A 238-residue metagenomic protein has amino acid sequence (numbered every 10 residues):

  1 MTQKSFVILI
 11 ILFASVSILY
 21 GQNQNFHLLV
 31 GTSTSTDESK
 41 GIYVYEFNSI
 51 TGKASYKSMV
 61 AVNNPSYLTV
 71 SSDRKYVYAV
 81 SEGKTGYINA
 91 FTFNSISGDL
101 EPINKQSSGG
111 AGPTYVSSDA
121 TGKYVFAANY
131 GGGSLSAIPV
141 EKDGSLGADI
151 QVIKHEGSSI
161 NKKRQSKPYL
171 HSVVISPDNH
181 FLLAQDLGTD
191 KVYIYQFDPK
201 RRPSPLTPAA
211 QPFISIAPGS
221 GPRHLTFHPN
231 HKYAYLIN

Functional and structural regions predicted by a protein language model:
M1-N25: Bacterial Sec-dependent N-terminal signal peptides
Q22-N48: An edge-strand/N-cap motif at the start of beta-rich repeat modules
S33-S35, E82-K84, Y130-G132, V140 (+3 more regions): Short loop/turn segments immediately following the C-termini of beta-strands
E38, V62-S72, G109-A120, E156-N179 (+1 more regions): Beta-rich, blade/repeat-based domains predominating in secreted/periplasmic proteins but also intracellular
E46-G52, F91-D99, I138-G147, Y195-P205: Short loop/turn segments immediately following beta-strands, especially the blade-tip and inter-blade linker loops
S55-G122: Blade-loop segments of beta-propeller domains
G98-S172: Asp-box/WD-like beta-propeller blade repeats and closely related beta-sheet repeat scaffolds
